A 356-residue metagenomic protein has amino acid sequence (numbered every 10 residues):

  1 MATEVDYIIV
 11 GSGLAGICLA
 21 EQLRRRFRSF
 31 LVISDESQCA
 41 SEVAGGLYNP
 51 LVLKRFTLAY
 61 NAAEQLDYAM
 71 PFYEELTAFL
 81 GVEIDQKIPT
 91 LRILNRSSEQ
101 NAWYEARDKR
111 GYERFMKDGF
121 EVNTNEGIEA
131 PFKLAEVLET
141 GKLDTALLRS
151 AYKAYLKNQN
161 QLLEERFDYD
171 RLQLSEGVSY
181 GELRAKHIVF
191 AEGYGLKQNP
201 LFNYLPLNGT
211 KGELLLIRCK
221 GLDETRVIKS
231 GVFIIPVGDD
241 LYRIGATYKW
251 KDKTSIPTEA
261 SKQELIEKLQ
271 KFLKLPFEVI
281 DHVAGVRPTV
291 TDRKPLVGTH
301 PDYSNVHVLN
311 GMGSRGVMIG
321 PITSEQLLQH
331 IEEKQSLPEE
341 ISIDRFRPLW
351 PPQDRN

Functional and structural regions predicted by a protein language model:
A2-G13: Beta1/beta-strand and adjacent pyrophosphate-binding region of the FAD-binding site in flavoprotein oxidoreductases
I8-V10, L183-G195, S324: Short hydrophobic core segments
I17-R26, L47, V52, E83-D85 (+1 more regions): Active-site substrate-recognition segment that forms the wall of the catalytic cavity or substrate channel
R24-V43: Glycine-rich FAD pyrophosphate-binding loop
L47-E126, P131: Dinucleotide-binding Rossmann-like beta1-alpha1 core, especially the glycine-rich loop that anchors the ADP
K54, L58, V82-R92, K117-Y155 (+5 more regions): Helix-loop-beta segment of a Rossmann-like dinucleotide-binding subdomain
E164-L183, I188: Conserved beta-strand-loop-beta-strand element in the redox core of flavoprotein oxidoreductases
D281-N356: C-terminal catalytic lobe of FAD-dependent flavoproteins
